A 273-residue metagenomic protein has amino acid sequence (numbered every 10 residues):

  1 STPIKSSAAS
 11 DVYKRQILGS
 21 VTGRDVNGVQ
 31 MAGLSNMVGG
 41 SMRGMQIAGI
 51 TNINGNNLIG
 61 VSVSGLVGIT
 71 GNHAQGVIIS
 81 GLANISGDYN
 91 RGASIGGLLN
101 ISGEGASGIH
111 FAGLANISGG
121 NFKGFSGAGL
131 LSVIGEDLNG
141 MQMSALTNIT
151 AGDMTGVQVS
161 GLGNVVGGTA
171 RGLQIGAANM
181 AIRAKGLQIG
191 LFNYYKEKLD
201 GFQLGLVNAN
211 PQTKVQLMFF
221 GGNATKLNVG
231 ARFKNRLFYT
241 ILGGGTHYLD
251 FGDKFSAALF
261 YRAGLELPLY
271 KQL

Functional and structural regions predicted by a protein language model:
S1-A9, Y13: Single conserved hydrophobic/aromatic residue that forms the stacking wall/gate of nucleotide- or nucleobase-binding
R15, G65, G81, G97 (+9 more regions): Membrane-embedded beta-strand positions of outer-membrane beta-barrel proteins
V29, M45, V61, G76-V77 (+12 more regions): Transmembrane beta-strands of outer-membrane beta-barrel proteins
L34-N36, I50-N52, L66-G68, L82-N84 (+8 more regions): Outer-membrane beta-barrel pore domains and translocons
N56, N72, D88, S102-E104 (+8 more regions): Outer-membrane beta-barrel channels and translocator barrels
R171, R183-K185, G221-L227, R236 (+1 more regions): Residues that define the transmembrane beta-barrel architecture of outer-membrane proteins
A177, L191, L206, L227-F233 (+2 more regions): Residues on the lipid-exposed face of transmembrane beta-strands in outer-membrane beta-barrel proteins
G186-Q216: Leucine-rich solenoid repeat scaffolds
